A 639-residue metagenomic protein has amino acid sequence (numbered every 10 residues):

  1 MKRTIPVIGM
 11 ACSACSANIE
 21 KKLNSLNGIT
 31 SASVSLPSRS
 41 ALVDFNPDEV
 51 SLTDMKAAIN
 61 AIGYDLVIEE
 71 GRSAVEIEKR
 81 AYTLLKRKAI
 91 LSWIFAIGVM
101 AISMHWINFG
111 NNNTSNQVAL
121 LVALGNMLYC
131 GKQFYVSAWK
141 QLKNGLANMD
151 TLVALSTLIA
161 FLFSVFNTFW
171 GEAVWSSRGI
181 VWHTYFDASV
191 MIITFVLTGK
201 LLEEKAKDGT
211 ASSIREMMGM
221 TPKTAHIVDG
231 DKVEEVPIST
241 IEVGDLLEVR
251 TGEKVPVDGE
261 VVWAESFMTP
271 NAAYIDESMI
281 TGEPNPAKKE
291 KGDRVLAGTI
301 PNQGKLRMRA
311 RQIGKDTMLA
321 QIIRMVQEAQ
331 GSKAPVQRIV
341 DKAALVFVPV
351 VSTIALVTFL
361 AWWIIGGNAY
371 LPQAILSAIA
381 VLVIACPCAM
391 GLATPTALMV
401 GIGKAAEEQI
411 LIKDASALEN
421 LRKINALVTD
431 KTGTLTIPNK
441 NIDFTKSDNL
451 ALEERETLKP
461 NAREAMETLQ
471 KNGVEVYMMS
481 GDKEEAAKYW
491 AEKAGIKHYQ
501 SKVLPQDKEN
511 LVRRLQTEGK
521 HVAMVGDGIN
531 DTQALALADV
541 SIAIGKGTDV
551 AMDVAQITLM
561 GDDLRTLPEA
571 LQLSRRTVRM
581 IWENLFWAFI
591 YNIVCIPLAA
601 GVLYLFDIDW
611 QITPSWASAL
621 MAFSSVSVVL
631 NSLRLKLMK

Functional and structural regions predicted by a protein language model:
M1-N116, E216, K232, M268 (+8 more regions): Flexible metal-binding regulatory segments at protein termini and peripheral loops
T4, N27-E49, T53, H183-F186 (+2 more regions): Conserved cytosolic catalytic loops of P-type ATPases
A17, S38, F267, I412 (+4 more regions): Conserved ATP-binding TGD loop and adjacent catalytic N/P-domain core of P-type ATPases
D54, A58-E76, A119, A123-T224 (+10 more regions): Actuator/coupling domain of P-type ATPases
I90-G98, R338-G366, A378-C386, G391-T396 (+1 more regions): Bilayer-spanning, highly hydrophobic alpha-helical transmembrane segments
N108-N111, K143, L162, K404 (+7 more regions): Membrane-embedded alpha-helical bundles of multi-pass transporters
W139-N144, K205-M220, T396-A415, S632-K639: Juxtamembrane helix-loop transition segments at the membrane interface in multi-pass membrane proteins
I280, L376, C386-A451, A534 (+1 more regions): Conserved catalytic phosphorylation-site environment of P-type ATPases
